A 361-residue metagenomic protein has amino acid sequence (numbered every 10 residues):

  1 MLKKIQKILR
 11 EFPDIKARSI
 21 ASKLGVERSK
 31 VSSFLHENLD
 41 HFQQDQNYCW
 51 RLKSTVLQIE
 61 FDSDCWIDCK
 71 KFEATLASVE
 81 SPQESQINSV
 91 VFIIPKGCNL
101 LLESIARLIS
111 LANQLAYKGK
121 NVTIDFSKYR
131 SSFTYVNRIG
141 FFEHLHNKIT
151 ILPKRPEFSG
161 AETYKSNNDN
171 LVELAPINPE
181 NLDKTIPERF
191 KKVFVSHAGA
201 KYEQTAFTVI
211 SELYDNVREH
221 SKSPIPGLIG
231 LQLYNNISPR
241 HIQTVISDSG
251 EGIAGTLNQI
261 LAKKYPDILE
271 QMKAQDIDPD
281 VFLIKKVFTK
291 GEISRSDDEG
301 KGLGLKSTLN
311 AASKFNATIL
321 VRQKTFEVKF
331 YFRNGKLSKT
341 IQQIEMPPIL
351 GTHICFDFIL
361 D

Functional and structural regions predicted by a protein language model:
E11-K16: Short capping segments at the starts of secondary-structure elements
S32-T55: Charged low-complexity interaction tracts in eukaryotic proteins
K53-E84, H146-K148, Q259-Y265, L269-D361: Flexible, glycine-/charge-rich segments associated with ATP-binding catalytic modules
F61-N147: Amphipathic alpha-helical interaction surfaces in cytosolic regulatory modules
N99, E188-S211: Conserved short strand/loop->alpha-helix "switch" segment adjacent to the catalytic nucleotide/phosphoryl-transfer site
I109-L111, A200-I237, K306-A312: Conserved ATP-binding N-box helix of the HATPase_c
S166-A198, L261-G291: Helix-loop-beta hinge of the Bergerat
N216-P266, T340-Q343: ATP-lid-like helix-loop hinge signature
